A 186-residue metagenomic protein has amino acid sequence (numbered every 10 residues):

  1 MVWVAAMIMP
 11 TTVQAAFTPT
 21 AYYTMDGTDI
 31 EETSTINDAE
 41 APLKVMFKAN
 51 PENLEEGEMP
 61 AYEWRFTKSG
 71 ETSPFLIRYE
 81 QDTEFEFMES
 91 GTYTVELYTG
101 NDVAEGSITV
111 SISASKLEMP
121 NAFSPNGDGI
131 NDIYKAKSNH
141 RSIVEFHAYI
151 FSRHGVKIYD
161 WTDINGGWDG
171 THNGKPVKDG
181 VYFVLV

Functional and structural regions predicted by a protein language model:
M1-T18: Bacterial Sec-dependent N-terminal signal peptides
P19-T33: N-terminal edge beta-strand
S34-I36, A41-P51, V110-V186: Short loop/turn motifs at secondary-structure boundaries
E56-F85: Surface-exposed, flexible coil segments in extracellular/virion-facing regions
P74-T94, G166-D169: Solvent-exposed segments in extracellular or luminal domains encompassing
Y79-Q81, A104-I108: Extracellular and select intracellular beta-sandwich modules with Ser/Thr-enriched, small-residue motifs on
V95-L97, V186: Hydrophobic/tyrosine-rich beta-strand signature of extracellular beta-sandwich/beta-rich modules, prominently
Y98-D102: Beta-strand-rich extracellular modules
